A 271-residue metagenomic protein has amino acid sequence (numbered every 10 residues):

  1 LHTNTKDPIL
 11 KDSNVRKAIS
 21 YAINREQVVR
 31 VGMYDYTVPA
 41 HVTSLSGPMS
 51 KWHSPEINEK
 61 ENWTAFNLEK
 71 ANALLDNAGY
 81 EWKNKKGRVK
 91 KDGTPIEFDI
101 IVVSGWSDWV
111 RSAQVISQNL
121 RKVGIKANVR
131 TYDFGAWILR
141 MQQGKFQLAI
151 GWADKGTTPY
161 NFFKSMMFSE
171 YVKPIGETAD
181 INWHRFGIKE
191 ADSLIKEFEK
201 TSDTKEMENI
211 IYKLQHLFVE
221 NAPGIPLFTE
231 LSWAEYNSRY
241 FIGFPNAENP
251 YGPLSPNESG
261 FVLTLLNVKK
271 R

Functional and structural regions predicted by a protein language model:
L1-T5, I181: Well-structured core secondary-structure elements of compact alpha/beta domains
T3, I19, L75: Conserved hydrophobic/aromatic pocket- or pore-lining residues that grip, position, or stack substrates in active sites
K6-V15: Short helix-loop capping/hinge motifs at secondary-structure junctions, enriched in acidic/polar residues
S13, A65-D99: Immediate post-signal peptide segment of exported/extracytoplasmic ligand-binding proteins
S20-N58, E69-N72, D108-S117, L139-R271: Detector for C-terminal structural segments
P95-G105, A127-R130: Short, well-ordered beta-strand elements
V129-L139: Short helix-initiation/N-cap motifs at beta->coil->alpha
